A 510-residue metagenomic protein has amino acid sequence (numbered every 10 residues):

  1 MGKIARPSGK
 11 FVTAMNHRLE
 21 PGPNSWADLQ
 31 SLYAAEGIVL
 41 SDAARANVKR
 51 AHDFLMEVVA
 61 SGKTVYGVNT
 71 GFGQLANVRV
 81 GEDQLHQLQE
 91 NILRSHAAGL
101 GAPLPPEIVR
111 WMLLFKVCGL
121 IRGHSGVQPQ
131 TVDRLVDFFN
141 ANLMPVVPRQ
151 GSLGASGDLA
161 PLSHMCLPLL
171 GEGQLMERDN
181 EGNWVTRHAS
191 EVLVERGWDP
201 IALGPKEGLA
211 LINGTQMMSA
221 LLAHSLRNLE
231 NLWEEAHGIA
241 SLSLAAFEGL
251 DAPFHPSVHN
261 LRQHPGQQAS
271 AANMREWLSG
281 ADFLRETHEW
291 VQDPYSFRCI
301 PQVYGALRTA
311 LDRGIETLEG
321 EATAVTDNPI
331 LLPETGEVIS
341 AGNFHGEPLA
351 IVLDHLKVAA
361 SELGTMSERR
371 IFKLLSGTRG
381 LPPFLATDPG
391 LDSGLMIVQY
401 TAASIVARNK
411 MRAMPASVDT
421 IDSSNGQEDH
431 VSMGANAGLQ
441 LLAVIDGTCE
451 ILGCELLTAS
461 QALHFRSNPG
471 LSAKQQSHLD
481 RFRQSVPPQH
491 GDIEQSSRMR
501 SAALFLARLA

Functional and structural regions predicted by a protein language model:
M1-T13: N-terminal amphipathic/basic-hydrophobic helices that include classical n-h-c signal peptides and signal-anchor
A5-P7, S152-A155, R370, P382-P383: Contiguous N-terminal and early-domain "leader" segments and peripheral loops that mark the onset or edge of a domain
A14-G62, Q89-P148, L244: Glycine-rich, flexible loop motifs
A14-N47, A51-V59, G81, L85 (+1 more regions): C-terminal auxiliary extensions adjacent to catalytic cores
A60-T64, N142-P148, L162, H188 (+2 more regions): Hydrophobic alpha-helical context, especially transmembrane and signal-peptide helices
Y66-L88, S95-C118, P148-L170, I201-M218 (+1 more regions): FAD-binding core of FAD-dependent oxidoreductases, characterized by glycine-rich FAD pyrophosphate-binding loops
I121-N140, M144, A155-L162, L167 (+1 more regions): Well-ordered mid-protein domain cores that form the structural environment of catalytic cofactors
V147-S152, E334, V338: Cysteine-centered functional microenvironments
